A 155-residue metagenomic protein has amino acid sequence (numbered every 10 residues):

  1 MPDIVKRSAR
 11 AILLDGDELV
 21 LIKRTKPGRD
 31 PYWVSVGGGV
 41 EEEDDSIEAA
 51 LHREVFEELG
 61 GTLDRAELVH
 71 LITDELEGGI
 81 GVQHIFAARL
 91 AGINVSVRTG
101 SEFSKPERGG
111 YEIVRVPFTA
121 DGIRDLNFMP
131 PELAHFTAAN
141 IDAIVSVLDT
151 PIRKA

Functional and structural regions predicted by a protein language model:
M1-V20, L71: Conserved N-terminal beta-strand and adjoining loop/helix that marks the start of the Nudix/MutT-like hydrolase domain
K6, L14, S35, G79-I85 (+1 more regions): Short connector loops at helix/strand junctions that flank enzyme active sites, especially segments positioning acidic
L13-G16, R24, A88-L90: Active-site beta-strand termini and strand-to-loop segments that position acidic
E18-G61: Conserved Nudix-box catalytic region and its N-terminal flanking loop in Nudix hydrolases and closely related
T62-L71: A short coil-to-beta-strand element that immediately follows conserved catalytic motifs
D74-F103, Y111-A120, P131-A143: Active-site-adjacent beta-strand/loop module that shapes the phosphate/pyrophosphate-binding cleft
D125-A155: Charged phosphate-binding loop/patch that engages nucleotide di/tri-phosphates or the phosphate backbone of nucleic
